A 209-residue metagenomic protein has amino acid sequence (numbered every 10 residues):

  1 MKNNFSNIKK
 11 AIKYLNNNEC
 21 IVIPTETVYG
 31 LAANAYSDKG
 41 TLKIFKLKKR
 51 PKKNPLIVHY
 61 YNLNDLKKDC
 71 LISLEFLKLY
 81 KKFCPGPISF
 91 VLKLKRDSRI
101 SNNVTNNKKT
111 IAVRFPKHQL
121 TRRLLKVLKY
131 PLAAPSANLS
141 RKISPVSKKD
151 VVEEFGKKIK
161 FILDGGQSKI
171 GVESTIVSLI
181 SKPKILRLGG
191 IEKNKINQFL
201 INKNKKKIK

Functional and structural regions predicted by a protein language model:
M1-K209: Active-site-adjacent structural elements in enzyme catalytic cores
